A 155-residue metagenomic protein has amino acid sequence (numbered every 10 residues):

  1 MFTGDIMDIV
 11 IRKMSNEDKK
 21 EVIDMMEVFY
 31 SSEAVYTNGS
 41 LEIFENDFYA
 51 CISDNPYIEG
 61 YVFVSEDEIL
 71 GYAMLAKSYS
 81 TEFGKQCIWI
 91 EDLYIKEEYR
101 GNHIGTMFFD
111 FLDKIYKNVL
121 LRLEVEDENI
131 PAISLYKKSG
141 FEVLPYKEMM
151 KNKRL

Functional and structural regions predicted by a protein language model:
I9-D24: A short beta-loop-alpha structural element at the N-terminal edge of CoA-dependent acyl/N-acetyltransferase catalytic
E27-A50: Conserved GNAT-fold acetyl-CoA-binding loop/helix
A50-V62: A short helix-loop-beta-strand connector motif used in the catalytic cores of GNAT acetyltransferases and, in some
G60-V62, E68-K77: Conserved beta-strand in the GNAT
Y99-F111: Conserved acetyl-CoA pyrophosphate-binding loop and the N-cap/start of the following alpha-helix in GNAT-like
T106, D127-P145: Conserved active-site alpha-helix within GNAT-family acetyltransferase domains
F109, Y116-E126: Conserved GNAT acetyl-CoA-binding A-motif
R122-I133, M149-R154: Conserved beta-strand-loop-alpha-helix junction that forms the acyl-donor binding cleft
